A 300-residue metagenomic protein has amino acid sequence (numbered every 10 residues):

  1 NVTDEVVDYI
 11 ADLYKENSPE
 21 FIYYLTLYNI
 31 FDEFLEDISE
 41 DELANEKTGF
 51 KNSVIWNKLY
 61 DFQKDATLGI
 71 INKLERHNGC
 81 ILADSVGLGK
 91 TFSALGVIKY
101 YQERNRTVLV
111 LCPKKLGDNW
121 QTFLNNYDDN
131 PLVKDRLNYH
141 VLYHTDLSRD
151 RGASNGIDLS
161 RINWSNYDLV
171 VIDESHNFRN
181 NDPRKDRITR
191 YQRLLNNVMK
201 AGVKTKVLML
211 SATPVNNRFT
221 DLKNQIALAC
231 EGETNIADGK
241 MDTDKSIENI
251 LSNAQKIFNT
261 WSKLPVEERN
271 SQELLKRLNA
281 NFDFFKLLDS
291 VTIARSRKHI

Functional and structural regions predicted by a protein language model:
N1-S85, F92-R104, D182-T189: ATP-dependent helicase/translocase motor core
E75-R76, R104-N105, D135, W164-N166 (+1 more regions): Short loop/turn elements that form and flank the Walker-type P-loop nucleotide-binding site in RecA-like NTPase cores
G79-L82, L109, L208: Short hydrophobic/aromatic beta-strand immediately N-terminal to the Walker A/P-loop
S93-G96, R104-D128, P214-L222: Conserved Walker A/P-loop ATP-binding site and its immediately adjacent core in helicase/helicase-like ATPase domains
I98-K99, N125-D129, D186-Y191, N224-L228: Glycine-rich, phosphate-binding/catalytic loops in enzymes
Y101-R106, A229-T234: Post-Walker A helix-loop "phosphate-sensing" segment adjacent to the P-loop in P-loop NTPases
K115-Y139, A229-E233: Conserved helix-turn-beta segment of the N-terminal RecA-like "Helicase ATP-binding" lobe in SF1/SF2 helicases
V141-V170, E174-T205, M209-A212, D221 (+1 more regions): Inter-lobe coupling linker of SF2 helicases/translocases
